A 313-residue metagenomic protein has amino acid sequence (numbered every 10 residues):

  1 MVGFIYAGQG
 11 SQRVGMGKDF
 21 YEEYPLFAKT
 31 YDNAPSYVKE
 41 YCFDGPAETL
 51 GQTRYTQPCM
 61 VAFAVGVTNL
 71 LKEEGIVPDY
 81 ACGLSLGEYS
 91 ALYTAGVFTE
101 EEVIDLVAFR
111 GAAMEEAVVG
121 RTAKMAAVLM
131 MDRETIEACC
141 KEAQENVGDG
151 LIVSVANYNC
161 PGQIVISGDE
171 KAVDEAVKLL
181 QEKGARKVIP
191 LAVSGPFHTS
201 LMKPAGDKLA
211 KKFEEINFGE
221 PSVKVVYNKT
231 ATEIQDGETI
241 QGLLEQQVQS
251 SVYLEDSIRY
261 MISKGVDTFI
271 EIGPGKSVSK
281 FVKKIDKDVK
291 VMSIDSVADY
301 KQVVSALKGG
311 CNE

Functional and structural regions predicted by a protein language model:
M1-I136, T268-Y300: FabD-like malonyl-/acyl-CoA
S11, S36-K39, G96-Q249: Alpha/beta catalytic cores of group-transfer enzymes, especially the acyltransferase/condensing modules of polyketide
T56-P58, P196, S251: Glycine-rich phosphate/pyrophosphate-binding beta-alpha loops
K72, Q181, I262-S263: Non-catalytic positions within long, well-ordered alpha-helices that form the structural scaffold/packing of enzyme
T230, K290-C311: Short, flexible loop segments at boundaries between secondary-structure elements
Q249-V266: A short, acidic, amphipathic alpha-helical segment used as a generic capping/interface helix at domain edges
